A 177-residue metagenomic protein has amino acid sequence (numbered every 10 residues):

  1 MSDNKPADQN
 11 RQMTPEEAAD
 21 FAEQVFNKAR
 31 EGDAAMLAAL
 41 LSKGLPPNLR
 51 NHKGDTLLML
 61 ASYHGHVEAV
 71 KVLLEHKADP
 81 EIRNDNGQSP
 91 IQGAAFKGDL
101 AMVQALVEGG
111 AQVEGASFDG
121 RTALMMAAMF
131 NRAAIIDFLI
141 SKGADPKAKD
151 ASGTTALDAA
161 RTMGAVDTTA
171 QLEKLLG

Functional and structural regions predicted by a protein language model:
M1-N27, G109, S141-K142, A151-T154 (+1 more regions): Ankyrin-repeat-protein effector appendages
D20-K43: Alpha-helical segment of the N-proximal tetratricopeptide repeat
N27-G32, L60-H66, G93-D99, M126-R132 (+1 more regions): Ankyrin repeat A-helix N-terminal signature
D33-L41, H66-L74, D99-V107, R132-I140 (+1 more regions): Ankyrin repeat structural motif
L60-Y63, E68-K71, E75, E81-G109 (+1 more regions): Alpha-helical adaptor scaffolds
